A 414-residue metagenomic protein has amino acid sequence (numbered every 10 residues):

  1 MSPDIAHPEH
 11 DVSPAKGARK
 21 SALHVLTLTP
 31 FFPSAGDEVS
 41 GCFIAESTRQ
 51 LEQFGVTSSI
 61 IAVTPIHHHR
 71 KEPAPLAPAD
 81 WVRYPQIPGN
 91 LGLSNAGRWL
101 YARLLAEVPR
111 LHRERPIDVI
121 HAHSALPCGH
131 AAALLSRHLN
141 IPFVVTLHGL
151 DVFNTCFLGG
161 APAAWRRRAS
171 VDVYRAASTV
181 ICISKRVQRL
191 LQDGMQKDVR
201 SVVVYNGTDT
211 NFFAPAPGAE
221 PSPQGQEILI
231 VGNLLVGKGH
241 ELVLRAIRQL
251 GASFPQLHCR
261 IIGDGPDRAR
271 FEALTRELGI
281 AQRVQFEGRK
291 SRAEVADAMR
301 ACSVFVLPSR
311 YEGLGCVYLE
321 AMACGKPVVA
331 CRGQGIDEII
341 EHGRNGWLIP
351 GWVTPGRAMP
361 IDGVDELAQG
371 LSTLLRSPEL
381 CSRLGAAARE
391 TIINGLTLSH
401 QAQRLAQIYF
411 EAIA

Functional and structural regions predicted by a protein language model:
M1-E72: N-terminal subdomain of nucleotide-sugar transferases
L26, E220-I247, R260: Conserved donor-binding/catalytic core segment of Leloir-type glycosyltransferases
V39, L139-V144, V152-D172, T210: Nucleotide-sugar donor phosphate/pyrophosphate-binding loop at the beta->alpha transition of glycosyltransferases
T64, R186, G207: Carbohydrate-associated surface elements
R289-K290, D297-C302: Short alpha-helical donor nucleotide-sugar binding micro-motif in glycosyltransferases
R310: Aromatic "clamp/platform" in nucleotide-sugar-dependent glycosyltransferases that forms part of the donor/acceptor
P327-A330, I340: Short hydrophobic beta-strand element within catalytic cores of glycosyltransferases and related nucleotide-activated
E366, T373, L380-G395, Q401-R404: A short, well-ordered alpha-helix in the C-terminal region of glycosyltransferases
